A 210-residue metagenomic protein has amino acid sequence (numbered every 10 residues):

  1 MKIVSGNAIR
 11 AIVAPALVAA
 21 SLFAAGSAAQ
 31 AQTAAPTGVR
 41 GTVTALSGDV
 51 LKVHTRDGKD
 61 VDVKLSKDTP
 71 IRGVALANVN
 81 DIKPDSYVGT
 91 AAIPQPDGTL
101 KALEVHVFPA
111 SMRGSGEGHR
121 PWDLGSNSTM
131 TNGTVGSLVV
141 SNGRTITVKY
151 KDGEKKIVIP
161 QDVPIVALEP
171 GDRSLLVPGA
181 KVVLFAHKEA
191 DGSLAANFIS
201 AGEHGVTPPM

Functional and structural regions predicted by a protein language model:
K2-A16: Bacterial N-terminal signal peptides that target proteins for export
K2-G6, L22-M210: Short, flexible, surface-exposed loop segments at domain boundaries
V13-A25: Bacterial N-terminal signal peptides
